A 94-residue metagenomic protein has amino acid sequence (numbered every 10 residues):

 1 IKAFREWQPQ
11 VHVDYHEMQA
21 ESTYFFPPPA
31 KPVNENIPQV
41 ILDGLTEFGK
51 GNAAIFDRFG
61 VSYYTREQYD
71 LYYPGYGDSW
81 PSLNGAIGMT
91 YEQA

Functional and structural regions predicted by a protein language model:
I1-A94: Structured catalytic-domain cores with a bias toward divalent-metal coordination
